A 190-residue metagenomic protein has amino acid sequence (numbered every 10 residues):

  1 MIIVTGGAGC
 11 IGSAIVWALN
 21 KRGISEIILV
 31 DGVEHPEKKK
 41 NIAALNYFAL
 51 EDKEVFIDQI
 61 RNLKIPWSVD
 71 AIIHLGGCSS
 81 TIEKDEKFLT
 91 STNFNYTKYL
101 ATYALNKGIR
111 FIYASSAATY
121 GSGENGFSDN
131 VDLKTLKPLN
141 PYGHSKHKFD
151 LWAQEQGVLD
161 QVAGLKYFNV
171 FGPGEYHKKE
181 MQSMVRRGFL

Functional and structural regions predicted by a protein language model:
I2-I24: N-terminal Rossmann NAD(P)H-binding glycine-rich loop of SDR-like oxidoreductase domains
T5, V30, I72-G76, F111-A117 (+1 more regions): SDR active-site strand-loop-helix element
L29-F56: Glycine-rich phosphate-binding loop and adjoining beta1-alpha1-beta2 segment of Rossmann-like nucleotide-binding folds
K53-T92: NAD(P)H-binding glycine-rich loop region in Rossmannoid oxidoreductase-like domains and their noncatalytic homologs
H74, Y99-L139: Conserved Rossmann-fold NAD(P)-dependent oxidoreductase catalytic core, especially the SDR/UDP-sugar
N125, L151-L190: NAD(P)-dependent short-chain dehydrogenase/reductase
Y142: Catalytic tyrosine of NAD(P)H-dependent dehydrogenase/reductases that use a Tyr as the general acid/base
S145: Active-site helix of classical SDR
